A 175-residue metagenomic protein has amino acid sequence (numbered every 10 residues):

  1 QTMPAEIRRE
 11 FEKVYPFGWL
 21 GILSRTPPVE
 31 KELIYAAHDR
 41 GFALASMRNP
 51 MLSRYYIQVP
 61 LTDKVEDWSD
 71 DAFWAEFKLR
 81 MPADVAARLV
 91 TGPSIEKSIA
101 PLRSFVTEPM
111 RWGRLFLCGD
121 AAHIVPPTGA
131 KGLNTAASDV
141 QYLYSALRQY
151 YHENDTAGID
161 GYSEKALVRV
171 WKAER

Functional and structural regions predicted by a protein language model:
Q1-L102, T107: Conserved FAD-binding catalytic core of PHBH/FMO-like flavoproteins
I99-R175: Conserved mid-domain beta->alpha element of the FAD-binding
